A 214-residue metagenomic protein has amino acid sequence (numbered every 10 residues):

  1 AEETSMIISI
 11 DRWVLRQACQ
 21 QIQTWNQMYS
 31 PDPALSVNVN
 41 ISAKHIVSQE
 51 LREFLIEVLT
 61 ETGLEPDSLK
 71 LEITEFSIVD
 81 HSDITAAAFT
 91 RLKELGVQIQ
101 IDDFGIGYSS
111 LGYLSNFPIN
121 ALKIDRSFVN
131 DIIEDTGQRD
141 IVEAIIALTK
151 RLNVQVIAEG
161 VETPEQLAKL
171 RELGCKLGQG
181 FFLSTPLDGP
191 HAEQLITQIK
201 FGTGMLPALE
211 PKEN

Functional and structural regions predicted by a protein language model:
A1, A18, G178-G180: Small residues (Ala/Gly/Ser/Thr
M6-T85, G160: Catalytic core of bacterial c-di-GMP phosphodiesterases, primarily the EAL and HD-GYP domains, capturing alpha-helical
Q23-Q27, E94, E172: Regular, well-ordered alpha-helical segments
N40-Q49, S68-D83, L95-N214: EAL-family c-di-GMP phosphodiesterase catalytic domain
A88: Conserved functional hotspot residues or short segments at active or partner-binding sites across diverse domains
